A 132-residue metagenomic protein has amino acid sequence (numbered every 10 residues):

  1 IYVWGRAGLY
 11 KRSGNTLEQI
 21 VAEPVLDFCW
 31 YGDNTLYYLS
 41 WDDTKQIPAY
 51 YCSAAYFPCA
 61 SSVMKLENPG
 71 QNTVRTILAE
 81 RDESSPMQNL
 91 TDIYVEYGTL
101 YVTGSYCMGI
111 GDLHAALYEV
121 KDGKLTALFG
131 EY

Functional and structural regions predicted by a protein language model:
Y2-V3, Y37-Y38, Y101-G104: Residue position within the beta-strands of beta-propeller blades
G8, D42-I47, Y56-P58, Y106-G111: Short glycine/acidic-enriched loop and turn motifs that connect beta-strands
G8, T35-L36, T99-L100: Generic structural signal for coil-to-beta-strand starts
G8-Y10, S61-M64, H114-Y118: A short loop-to-beta-strand structural motif that recurs across blades of beta-propeller domains
R12-T16, E67-Q71, V120-K124: Short loop/turn segments that connect beta-strands within beta-propeller blades
E18-E23, T73-R81, T126-Y132: Beta-propeller fold detector
E23-D33, P86-E96, E131-Y132: Repeated scaffold domains used in trafficking and secretory/extracellular systems, primarily beta-propellers
D112-Y132: Blade-level signature of beta-propeller repeat domains, shared across WD40, Kelch, NHL, RCC1 and BNR/Asp-box propellers
